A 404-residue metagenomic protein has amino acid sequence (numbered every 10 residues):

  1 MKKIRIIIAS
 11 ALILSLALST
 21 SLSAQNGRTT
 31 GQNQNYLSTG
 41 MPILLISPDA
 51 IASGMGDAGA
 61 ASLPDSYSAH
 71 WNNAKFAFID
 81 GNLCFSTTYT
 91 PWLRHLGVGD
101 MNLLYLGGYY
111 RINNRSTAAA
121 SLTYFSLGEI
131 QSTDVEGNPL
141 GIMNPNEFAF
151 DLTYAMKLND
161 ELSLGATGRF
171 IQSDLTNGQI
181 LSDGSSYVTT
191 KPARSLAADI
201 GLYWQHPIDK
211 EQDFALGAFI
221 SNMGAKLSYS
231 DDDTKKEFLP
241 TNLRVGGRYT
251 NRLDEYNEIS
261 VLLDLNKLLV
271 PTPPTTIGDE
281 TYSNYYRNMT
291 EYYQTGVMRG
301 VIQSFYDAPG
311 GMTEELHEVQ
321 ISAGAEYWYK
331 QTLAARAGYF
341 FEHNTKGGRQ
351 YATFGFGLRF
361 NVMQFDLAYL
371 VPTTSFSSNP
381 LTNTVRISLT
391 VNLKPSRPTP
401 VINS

Functional and structural regions predicted by a protein language model:
M1-A11: Bacterial N-terminal signal peptides that target proteins for export
A9-S19: Bacterial N-terminal signal peptides
T20-A24: Sec/Tat signal peptide C-region and signal peptidase I cleavage site
Q25-S404: Subset of outer-membrane beta-barrel
